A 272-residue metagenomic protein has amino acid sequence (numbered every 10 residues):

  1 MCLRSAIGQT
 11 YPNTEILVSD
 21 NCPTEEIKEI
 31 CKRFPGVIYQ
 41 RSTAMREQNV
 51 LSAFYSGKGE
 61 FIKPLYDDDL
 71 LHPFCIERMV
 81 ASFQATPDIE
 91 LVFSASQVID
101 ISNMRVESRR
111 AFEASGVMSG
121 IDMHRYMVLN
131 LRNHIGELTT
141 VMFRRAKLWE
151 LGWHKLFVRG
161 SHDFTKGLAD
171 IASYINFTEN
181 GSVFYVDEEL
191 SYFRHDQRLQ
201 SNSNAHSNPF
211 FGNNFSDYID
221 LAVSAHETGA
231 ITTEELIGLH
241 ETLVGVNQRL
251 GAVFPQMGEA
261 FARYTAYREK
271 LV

Functional and structural regions predicted by a protein language model:
L3-T43: Acidic donor-binding segment of Leloir-type glycosyltransferases
I27, R46-V50, C75: Conserved donor sugar-nucleotide recognition element shared by glycan-biosynthetic enzymes
R41-G57: Glycine-rich, basic loop-to-helix element that forms the pyrophosphate-binding segment of sugar-nucleotide handling
I62: Short aromatic/hydrophobic "clamp" motif used to bind/position activated sugar donors
Y66-L70, A95: The conserved acidic donor/metal-binding loop of glycosyltransferases
F74-R109: Conserved donor NDP-sugar-binding/catalytic core segment of glycosyltransferases
S115-H206: Conserved nucleotide-sugar donor-binding catalytic segment
S119-I121, T165-K166, E189, F193-Q197 (+3 more regions): Catalytic core of nucleotide-sugar-dependent glycosyltransferases
